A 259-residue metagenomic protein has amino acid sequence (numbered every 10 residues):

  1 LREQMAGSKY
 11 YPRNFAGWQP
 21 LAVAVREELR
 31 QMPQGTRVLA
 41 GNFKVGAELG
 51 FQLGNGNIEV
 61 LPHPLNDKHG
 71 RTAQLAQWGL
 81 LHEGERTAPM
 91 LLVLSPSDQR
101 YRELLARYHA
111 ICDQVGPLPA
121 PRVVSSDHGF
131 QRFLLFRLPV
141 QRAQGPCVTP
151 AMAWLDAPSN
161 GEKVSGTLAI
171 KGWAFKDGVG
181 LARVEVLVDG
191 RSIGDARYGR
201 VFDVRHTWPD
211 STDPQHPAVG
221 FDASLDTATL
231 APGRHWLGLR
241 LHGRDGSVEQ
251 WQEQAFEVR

Functional and structural regions predicted by a protein language model:
L1-A16: Transmembrane alpha-helical segments
L1-E3, A22-V25, V184: Short amphipathic alpha-helical segments, especially helix-boundary/capping motifs
Q4, A24, D113, P214 (+1 more regions): Amphipathic, alpha-helical segments enriched in basic
P12-G145: Luminal/periplasmic acceptor-recognition loop/helix of membrane-associated glycosyltransferases
V148-R259: Long, low-complexity serine/threonine/glycine- and acidic-rich segments characteristic of extracellular
